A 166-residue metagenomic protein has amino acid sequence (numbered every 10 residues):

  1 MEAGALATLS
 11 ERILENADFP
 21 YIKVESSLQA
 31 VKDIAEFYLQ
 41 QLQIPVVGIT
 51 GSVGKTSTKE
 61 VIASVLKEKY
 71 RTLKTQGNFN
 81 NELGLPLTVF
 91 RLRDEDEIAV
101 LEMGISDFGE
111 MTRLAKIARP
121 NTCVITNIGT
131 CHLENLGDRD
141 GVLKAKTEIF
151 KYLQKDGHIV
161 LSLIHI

Functional and structural regions predicted by a protein language model:
M1-D33: N-terminal leader/targeting and accessory segments in enzymes
S10, Q76, L161: Short beta-strand/turn micro-motifs composed of small residues that flank or help shape donor/cofactor-binding pockets
Q29-H158: Phosphate-binding loop of NTP-binding sites
I164-I166: Conserved small/polar residues in nucleotide/adenosyl-binding loops
